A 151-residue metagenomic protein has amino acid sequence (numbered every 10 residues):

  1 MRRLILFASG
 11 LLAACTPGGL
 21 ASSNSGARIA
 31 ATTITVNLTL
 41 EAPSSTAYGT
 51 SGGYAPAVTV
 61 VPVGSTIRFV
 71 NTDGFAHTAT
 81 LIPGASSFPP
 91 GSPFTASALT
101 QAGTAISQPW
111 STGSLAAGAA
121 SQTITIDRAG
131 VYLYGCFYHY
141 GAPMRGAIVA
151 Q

Functional and structural regions predicted by a protein language model:
M1-A13: Sec-dependent bacterial lipoprotein signal peptides
C15-Q151: Extracytoplasmic copper-binding redox domains, predominantly the cupredoxin/blue-copper superfamily
